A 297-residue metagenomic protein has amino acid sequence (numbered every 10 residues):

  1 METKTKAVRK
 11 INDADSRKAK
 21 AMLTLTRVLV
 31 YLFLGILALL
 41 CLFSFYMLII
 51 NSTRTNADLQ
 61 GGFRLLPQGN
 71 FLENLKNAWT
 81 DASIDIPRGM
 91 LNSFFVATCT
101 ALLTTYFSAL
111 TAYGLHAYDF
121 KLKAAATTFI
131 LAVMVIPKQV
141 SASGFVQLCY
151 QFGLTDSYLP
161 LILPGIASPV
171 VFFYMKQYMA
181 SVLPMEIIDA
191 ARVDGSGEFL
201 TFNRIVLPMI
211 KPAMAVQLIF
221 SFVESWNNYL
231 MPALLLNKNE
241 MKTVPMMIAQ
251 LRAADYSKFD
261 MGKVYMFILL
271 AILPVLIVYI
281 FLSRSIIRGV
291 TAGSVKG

Functional and structural regions predicted by a protein language model:
M1-A21: Short, Lys/Arg-rich, polar N-terminal cytosolic tail immediately upstream of the first transmembrane signal-anchor
V8, T26-G297: A structural signal for multi-pass alpha-helical bundles of membrane permease subunits that mediate small-molecule
